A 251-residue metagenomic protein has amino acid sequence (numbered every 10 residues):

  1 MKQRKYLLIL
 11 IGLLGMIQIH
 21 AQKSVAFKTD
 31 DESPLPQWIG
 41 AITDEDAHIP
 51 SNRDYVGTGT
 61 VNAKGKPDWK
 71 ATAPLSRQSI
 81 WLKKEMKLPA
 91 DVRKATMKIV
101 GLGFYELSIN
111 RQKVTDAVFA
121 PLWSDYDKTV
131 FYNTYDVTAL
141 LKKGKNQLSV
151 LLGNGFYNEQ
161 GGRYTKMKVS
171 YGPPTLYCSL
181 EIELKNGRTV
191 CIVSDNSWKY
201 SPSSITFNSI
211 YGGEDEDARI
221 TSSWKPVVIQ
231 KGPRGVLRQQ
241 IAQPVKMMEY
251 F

Functional and structural regions predicted by a protein language model:
M1-S24: Bacterial Sec-dependent N-terminal signal peptides
Q3, I17, F27-K28, G65 (+1 more regions): Intrinsic disorder/low-complexity signature
Y6-L13, P34, W81, E183 (+1 more regions): Acidic/proline-rich low-complexity IDRs
L10-I17, D30, W38, D91 (+1 more regions): Low-complexity, intrinsically disordered/propeptide-like segments
Q22-G101, S108-T129, I205-F251: Extended carbohydrate-recognition surfaces in non-catalytic/accessory domains of CAZymes and lectin-like proteins
R77-D215: Accessory beta-strand-rich segments of carbohydrate-active enzymes
